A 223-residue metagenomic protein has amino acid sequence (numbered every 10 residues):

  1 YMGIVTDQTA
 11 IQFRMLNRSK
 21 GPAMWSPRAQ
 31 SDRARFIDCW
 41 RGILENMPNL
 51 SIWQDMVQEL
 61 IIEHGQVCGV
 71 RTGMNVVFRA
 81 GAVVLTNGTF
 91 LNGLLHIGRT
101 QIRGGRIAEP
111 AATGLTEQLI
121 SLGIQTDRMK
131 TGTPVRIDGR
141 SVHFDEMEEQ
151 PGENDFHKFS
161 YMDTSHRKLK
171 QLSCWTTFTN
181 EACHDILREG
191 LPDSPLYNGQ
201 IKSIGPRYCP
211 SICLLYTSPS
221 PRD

Functional and structural regions predicted by a protein language model:
Y1-I62, M74, A82, T86-R106 (+3 more regions): Conserved N-terminal/central alpha/beta ligand/cofactor-binding core
I62-C68: A short, glycine/Asx- and small/polar-enriched loop/turn that sits immediately N-terminal to a beta-strand
V67, A80-G81: Local beta-strand N-terminus motif with an aromatic residue
G69-G73: Short beta-strand segments that buttress and anchor functional surface loops
E189: Short acidic/glycine-rich loops and adjacent helix/strand connectors that line catalytic pockets where negatively
D193-Q200: Intrinsically disordered or highly flexible coil/loop and linker segments, enriched in small and charged/polar residues
G205-L215: Core mixed alpha/beta domains of very large multi-subunit molecular machines
Y216-D223: Conserved small/polar residues in nucleotide/adenosyl-binding loops
